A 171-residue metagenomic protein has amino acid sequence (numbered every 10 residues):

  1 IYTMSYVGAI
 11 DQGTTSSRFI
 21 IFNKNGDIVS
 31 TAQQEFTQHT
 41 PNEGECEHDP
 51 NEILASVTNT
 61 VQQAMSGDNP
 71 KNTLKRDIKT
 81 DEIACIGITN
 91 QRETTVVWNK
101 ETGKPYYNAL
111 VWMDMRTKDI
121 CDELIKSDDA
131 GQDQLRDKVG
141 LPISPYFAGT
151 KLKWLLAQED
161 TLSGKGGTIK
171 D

Functional and structural regions predicted by a protein language model:
Y2-Y107, D137: N-terminal glycine/serine-rich phosphate-binding loop of ATP-dependent small-molecule kinases, especially carbohydrate
Q63-D171: Glycine-rich phosphate-binding/catalytic subdomain of phosphoryl-transfer and nucleotide/sugar-phosphate-processing
